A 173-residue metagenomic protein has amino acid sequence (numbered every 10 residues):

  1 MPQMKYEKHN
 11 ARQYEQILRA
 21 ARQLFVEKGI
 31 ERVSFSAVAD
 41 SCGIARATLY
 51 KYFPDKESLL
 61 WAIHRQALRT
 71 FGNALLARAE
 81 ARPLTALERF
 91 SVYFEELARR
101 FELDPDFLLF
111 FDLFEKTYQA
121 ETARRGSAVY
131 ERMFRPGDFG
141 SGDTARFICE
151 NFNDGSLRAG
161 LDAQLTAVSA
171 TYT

Functional and structural regions predicted by a protein language model:
M1-K28, R32-S41, S58-W61: Basic, helix-initiating cap at the start of DNA-binding domains
Q13, K56, I63, A67 (+5 more regions): Hydrophobic/aromatic residues within well-ordered alpha-helical segments
A21, C42-F53: Short hydrophobic/aromatic patch on the recognition helix
E27-I30, K51, R158: Helix-turn-helix/winged-helix DNA-binding modules
A62, Q66, L76-D106, A163 (+1 more regions): Hydrophobic alpha-helical connector segments
R69-G72, L76, E121-D154, Q164-V168: Amphipathic alpha-helical packing segments from all-alpha helical-bundle domains
R100-A128: Amphipathic alpha-helical segments used for helix-helix packing
L108, D112, F152-T173: Hydrophobic/aromatic-rich alpha-helical bundle segments in the mid-to-C-terminal region
